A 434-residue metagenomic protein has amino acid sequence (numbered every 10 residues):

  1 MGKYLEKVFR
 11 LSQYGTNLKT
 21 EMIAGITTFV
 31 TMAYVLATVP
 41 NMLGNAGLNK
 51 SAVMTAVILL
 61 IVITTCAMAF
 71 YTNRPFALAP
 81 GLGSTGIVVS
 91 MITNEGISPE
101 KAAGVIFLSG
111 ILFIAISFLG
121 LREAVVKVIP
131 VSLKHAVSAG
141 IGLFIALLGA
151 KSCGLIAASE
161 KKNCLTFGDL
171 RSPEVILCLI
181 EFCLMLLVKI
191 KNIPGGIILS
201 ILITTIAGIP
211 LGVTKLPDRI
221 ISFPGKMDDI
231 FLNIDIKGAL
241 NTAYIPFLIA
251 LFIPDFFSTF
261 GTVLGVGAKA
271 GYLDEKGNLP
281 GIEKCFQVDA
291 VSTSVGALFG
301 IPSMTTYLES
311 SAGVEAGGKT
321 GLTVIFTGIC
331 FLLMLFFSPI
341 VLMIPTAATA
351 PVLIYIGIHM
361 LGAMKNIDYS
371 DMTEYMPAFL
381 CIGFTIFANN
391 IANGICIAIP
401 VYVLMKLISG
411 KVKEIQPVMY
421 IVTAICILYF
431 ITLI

Functional and structural regions predicted by a protein language model:
M1-V53, C164-F167, I201-E283, C426-L428: Helix-loop-helix hairpins and the membrane-proximal interhelical loops of multi-pass alpha-helical transport proteins
G2-V39, L60-I61, F70, P80-I141 (+1 more regions): Helix-loop-helix junctions within the multi-pass membrane cores of secondary transporters/permeases
T16, T20, M32, L36 (+10 more regions): Electropositive phosphate-/nucleotide-binding environments in soluble metabolic enzymes
L43, Y71, V188, G296 (+2 more regions): Helix-capping/transition residues at the boundaries of transmembrane alpha-helices and the short helical linkers
G47-C66: Loop-to-helix transition at the N-terminal end of transmembrane alpha-helices
T55, G104-F107, I249, Q287 (+1 more regions): Internal alpha-helical transmembrane segments of multi-pass membrane proteins, especially GPCRs
E95-P210, T214, I325-I434: Membrane-embedded alpha-helical modules
